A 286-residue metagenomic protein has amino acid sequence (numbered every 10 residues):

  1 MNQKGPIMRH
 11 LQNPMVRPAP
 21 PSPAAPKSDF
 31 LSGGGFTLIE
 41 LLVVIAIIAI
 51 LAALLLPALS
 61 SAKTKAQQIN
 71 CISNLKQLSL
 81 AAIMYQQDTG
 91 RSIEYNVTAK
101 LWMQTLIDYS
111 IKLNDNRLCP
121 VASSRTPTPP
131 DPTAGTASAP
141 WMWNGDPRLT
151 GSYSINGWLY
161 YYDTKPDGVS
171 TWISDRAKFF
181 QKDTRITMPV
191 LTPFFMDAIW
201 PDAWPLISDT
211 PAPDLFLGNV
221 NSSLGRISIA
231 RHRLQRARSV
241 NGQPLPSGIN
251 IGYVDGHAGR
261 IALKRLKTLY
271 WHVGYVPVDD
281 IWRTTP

Functional and structural regions predicted by a protein language model:
M1, H10, A19, A53 (+2 more regions): Compositionally biased, intrinsically disordered low-complexity segments
M1-F36: N-terminal leader/signal peptides at the extreme start of proteins
K4-G5, N13, S28, L41 (+3 more regions): Intrinsic disorder/low-complexity segments enriched in polar/small residues
M8, V16, E40, A46-A49 (+1 more regions): Residues marking helix boundaries in flexible regions
P18-P20, L51, T187: Hydrophobic residues within membrane-embedded alpha helices
A19-P20, P26, F30, A58 (+3 more regions): Intrinsically disordered, low-complexity segments
S32-S73: Amphipathic alpha-helical segments typified by the pilin-like N-terminal helix that continues immediately C-terminal
C71-P286: Short, well-structured segments within or immediately adjacent to enzyme catalytic domains that line ligand-binding
